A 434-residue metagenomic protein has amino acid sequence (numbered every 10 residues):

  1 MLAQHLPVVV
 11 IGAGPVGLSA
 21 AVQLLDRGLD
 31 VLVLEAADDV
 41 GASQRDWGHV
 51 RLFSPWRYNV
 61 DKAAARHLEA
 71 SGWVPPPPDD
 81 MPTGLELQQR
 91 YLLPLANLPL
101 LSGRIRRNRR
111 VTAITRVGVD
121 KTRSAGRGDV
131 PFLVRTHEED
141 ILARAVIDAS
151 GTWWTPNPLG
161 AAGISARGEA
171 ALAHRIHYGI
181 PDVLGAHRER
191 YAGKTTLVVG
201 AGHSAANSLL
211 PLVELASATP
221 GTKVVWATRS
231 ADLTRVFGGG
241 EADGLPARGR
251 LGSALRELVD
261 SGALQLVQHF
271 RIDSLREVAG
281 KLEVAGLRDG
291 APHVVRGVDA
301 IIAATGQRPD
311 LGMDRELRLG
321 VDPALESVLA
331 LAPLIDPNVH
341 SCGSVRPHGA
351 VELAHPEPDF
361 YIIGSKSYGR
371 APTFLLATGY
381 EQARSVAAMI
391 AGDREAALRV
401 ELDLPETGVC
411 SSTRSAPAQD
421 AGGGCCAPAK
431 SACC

Functional and structural regions predicted by a protein language model:
L6-V33, G202-L215: N-terminal Rossmann-like FAD-binding beta1-loop-alpha1 element of flavoenzymes
P7, D30, T195, P220-K223 (+1 more regions): Residues at the starts of beta-strands that form the adenosine-phosphate
V16, D39, W153, S204 (+1 more regions): Conserved Rossmann-like nucleotide-cofactor binding loop
A37-Y91, R167, G179-G185, W226-P246 (+1 more regions): Glycine-rich active-site loop/strand segments that organize a redox cofactor
V74-T155, D273-V284, G297-A300: Feature captures the FAD/FMN-dependent oxidoreductase FAD-binding
A113, V213-D322, A388, R394-E406: A Rossmann-like FAD-binding core segment of flavoenzymes
S150-A218, V224, L325-L334, C342-G349: Glycine-rich dinucleotide-binding loop and its adjacent helix/turn
R308, D314-R315, P323-C434: C-terminal, flexible cofactor-proximal segment of oxidoreductases
